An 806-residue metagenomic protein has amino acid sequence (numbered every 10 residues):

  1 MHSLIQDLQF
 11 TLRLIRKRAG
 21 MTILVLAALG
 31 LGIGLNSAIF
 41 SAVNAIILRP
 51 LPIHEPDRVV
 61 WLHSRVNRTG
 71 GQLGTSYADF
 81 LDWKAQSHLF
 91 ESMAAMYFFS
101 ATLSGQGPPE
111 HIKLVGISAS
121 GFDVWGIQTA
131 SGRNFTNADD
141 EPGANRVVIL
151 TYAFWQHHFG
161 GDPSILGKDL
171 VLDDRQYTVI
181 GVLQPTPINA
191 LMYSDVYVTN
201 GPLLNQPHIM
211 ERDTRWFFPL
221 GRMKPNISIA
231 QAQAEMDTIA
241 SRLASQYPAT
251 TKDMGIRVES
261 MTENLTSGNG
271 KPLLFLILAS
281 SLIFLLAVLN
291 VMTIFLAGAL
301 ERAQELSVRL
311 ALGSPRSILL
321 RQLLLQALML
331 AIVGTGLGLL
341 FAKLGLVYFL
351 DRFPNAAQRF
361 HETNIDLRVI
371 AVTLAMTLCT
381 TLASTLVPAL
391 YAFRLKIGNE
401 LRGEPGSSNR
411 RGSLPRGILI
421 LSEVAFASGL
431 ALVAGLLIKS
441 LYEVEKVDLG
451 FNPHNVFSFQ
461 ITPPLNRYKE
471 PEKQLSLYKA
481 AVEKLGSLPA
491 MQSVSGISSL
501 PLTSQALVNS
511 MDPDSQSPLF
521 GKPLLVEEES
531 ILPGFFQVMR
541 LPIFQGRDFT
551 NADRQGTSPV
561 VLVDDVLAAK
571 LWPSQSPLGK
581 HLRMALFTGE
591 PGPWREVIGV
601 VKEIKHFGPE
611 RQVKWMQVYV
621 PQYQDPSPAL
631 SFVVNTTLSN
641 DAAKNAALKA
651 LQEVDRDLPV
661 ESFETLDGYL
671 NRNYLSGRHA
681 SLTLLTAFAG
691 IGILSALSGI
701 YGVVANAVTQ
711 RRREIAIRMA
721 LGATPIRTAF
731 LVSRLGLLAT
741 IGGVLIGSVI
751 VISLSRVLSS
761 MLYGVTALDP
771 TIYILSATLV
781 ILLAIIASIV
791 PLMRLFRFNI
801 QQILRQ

Functional and structural regions predicted by a protein language model:
M1-M21, I53, T69, P108 (+14 more regions): Membrane-helix entry/capping segments
M1-T22, M261-T266, I294-R321, L325 (+3 more regions): Alpha-helical transmembrane segments of integral membrane proteins
R18-I46, P50, L286-L289, A331 (+4 more regions): Short, strongly hydrophobic transmembrane alpha-helices
I23, A27-L31, K271-I294, L682-G702 (+4 more regions): Internal alpha-helical transmembrane segments of multipass membrane proteins, especially hydrophobic lipid-embedded
I39, M292, L328-I397, L436-K439 (+1 more regions): Small-residue-rich transmembrane alpha-helices
N44, L48-S100, T214-L220, E259 (+3 more regions): Membrane-proximal extracellular/periplasmic loop immediately following the first transmembrane helix
L114-T136, R146-L274, V433, S476-G677: Mid-to-C-terminal secondary-structure elements that act as membrane-proximal/extracytoplasmic interface segments
A287-A331, S698-L737, V744, F798: Interfacial "coupling" helices/loops that link adjacent transmembrane helices in transporter permeases
